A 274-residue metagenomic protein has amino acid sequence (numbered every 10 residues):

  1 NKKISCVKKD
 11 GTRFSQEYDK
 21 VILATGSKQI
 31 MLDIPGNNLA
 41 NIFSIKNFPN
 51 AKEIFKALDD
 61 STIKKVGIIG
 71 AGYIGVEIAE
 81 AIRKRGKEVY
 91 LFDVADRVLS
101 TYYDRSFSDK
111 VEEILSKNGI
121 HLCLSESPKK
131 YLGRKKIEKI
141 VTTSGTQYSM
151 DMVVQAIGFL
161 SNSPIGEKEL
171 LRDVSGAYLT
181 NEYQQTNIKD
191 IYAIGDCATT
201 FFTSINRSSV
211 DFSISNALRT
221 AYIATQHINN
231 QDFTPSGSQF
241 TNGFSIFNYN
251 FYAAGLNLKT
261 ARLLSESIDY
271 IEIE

Functional and structural regions predicted by a protein language model:
N1-K8, Q16, K84-T180, D269: A Rossmann-like FAD-binding core segment of flavoenzymes
K20-R85, H121, V174-S175, T180-E182: Glycine-rich dinucleotide-binding loop and its adjacent helix/turn
L23-A24, T142, Q155, A193: Redox-cofactor binding/interface segments in oxidoreductases and associated redox assembly factors
N38-T62, Q147-I223: FAD-site-proximal beta/loop scaffold in flavoenzymes
T200-E274: Mid-to-C-terminal Rossmann-like scaffold of FAD/NAD(P)H-dependent oxidoreductases
